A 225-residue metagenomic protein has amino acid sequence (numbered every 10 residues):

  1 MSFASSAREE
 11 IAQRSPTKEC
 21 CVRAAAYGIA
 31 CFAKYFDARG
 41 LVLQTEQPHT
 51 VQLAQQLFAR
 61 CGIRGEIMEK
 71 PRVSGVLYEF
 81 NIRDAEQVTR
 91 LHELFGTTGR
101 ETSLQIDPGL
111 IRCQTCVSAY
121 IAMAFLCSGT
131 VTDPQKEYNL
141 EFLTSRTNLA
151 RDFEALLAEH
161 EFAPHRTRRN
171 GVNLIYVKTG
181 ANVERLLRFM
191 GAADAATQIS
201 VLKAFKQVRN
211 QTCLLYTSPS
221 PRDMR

Functional and structural regions predicted by a protein language model:
M1-A38, P48-T50, F58: N-terminal, positively charged regions that mediate nucleic acid binding
L41-V42: Non-transmembrane "mature" sequence context
T45, Q52, L57-G62, E66-K203: DNA-contacting interfaces and partner/effector-binding or oligomerization modules in DNA-centric proteins
L202-R209, C213-L215: Structured, non-catalytic alpha/beta "coupling" segments that mediate domain-domain communication and provide generic
Y216, P221-R225: Single conserved hydrophobic/aromatic residue that forms the stacking wall/gate of nucleotide- or nucleobase-binding
